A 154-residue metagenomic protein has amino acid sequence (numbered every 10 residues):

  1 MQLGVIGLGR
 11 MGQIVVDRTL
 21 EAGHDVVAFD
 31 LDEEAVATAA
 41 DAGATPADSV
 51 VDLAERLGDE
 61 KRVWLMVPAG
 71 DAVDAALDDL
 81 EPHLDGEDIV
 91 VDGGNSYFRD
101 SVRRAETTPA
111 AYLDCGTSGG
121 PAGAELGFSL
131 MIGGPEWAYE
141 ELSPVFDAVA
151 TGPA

Functional and structural regions predicted by a protein language model:
M1-K61, E87, P121-A124: NAD(P)+-binding Rossmann beta1-loop-alpha1 motif at the extreme N-terminus of oxidoreductases
G7, A28, L65-P68, D92-G93 (+1 more regions): Small/polar loops that bind or transfer phosphate-bearing groups
L20, A37-D41, A54, E81 (+4 more regions): Class I S-adenosyl-L-methionine
D32, P68, S118: Short beta-to-alpha linker loops that shape the active-site pocket of alpha/beta-hydrolase fold enzymes
V50-Y112: Rossmann-fold NAD(P) dinucleotide-binding segment
A76, V91, Y97-A154: Rossmann-fold dinucleotide-binding core
